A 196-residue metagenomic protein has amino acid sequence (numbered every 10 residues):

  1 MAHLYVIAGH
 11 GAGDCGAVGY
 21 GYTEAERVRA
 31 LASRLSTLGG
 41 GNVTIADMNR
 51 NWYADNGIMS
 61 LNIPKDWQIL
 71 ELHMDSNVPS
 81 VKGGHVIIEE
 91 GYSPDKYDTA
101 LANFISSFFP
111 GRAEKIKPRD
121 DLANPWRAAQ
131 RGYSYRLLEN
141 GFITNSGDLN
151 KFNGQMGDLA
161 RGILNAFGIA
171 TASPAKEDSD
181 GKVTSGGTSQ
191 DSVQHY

Functional and structural regions predicted by a protein language model:
M1, H195-Y196: Short, solvent-exposed mixed-charge patches
M1-K96: Catalytic-core regions of hydrolytic enzymes
Y5-I7, L61-P64, I69-P79, K117-E177: Active-site-adjacent mobile loop/cap segments within catalytic or ligand-binding domains
E26-S33, T37, T99, N103 (+3 more regions): Solvent-exposed, polar/charged alpha-helical surfaces in well-ordered, non-transmembrane soluble domains, broadly
N42-R50, G111-R119, P174-K176: Surface-exposed patches in mature extracellular/periplasmic domains of secreted proteins
Y92-P118: Active-site-adjacent substrate-binding region of metalloamidase/peptidase-like peptide-processing proteins
A172-Q194: Ser/Thr/Gly/Pro-rich low-complexity, disordered linker/stalk segments of secreted and cell-surface proteins
